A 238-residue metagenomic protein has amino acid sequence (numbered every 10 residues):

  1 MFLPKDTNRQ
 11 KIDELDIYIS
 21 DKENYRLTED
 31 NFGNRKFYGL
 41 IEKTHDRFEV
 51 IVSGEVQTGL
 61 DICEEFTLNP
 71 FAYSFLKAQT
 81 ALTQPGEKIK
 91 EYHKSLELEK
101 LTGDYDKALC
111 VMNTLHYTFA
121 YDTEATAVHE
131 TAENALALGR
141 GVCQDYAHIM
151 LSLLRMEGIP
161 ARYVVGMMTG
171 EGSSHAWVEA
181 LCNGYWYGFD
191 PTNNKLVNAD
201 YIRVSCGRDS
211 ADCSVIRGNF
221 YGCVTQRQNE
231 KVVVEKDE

Functional and structural regions predicted by a protein language model:
M1-G59: Intrinsically disordered, low-complexity N-terminal segments that are enriched in acidic
R9, E14, R35, S53 (+8 more regions): Generic secondary-structure boundary/loop-capping signal
D21-Y25, A72-K77, L196-R203: Short, surface-exposed linear segments at secondary-structure transitions and domain or protein termini
H45, V56-Q57, L181-K195, G222-E238: Short flexible/disordered coil segments
I51, T58-L60, L68-G141, I149 (+3 more regions): Secondary-structure boundary elements
D145-F220: Hydrophobic/aromatic-rich core segments of domains that either
